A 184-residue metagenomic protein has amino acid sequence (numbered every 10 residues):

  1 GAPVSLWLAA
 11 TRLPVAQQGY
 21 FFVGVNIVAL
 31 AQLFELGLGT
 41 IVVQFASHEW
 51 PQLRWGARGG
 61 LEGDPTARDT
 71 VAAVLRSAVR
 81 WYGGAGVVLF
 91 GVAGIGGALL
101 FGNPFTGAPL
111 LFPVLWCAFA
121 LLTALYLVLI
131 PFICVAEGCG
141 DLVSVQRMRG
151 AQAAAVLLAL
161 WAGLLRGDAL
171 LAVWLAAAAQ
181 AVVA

Functional and structural regions predicted by a protein language model:
G1-H48, Q52, F90, G94 (+1 more regions): Signature of the first transmembrane helix
V4, L30, F34, G83-I95 (+5 more regions): Generic alpha-helical transmembrane segments of integral inner-membrane proteins, especially permease/transport modules
L8-A9, P14, F21, I27 (+9 more regions): Hydrophobic/aromatic residues within transmembrane alpha-helices of membrane transport systems, especially the TMDs
P14-V15, A31-R80, E137-S144: Transmembrane-helix boundary and interhelical linker motifs in polytopic inner-membrane proteins
A16-G19, R76, P113, L142-V143 (+1 more regions): Residues that define the loop-to-transmembrane-helix transition and helix capping in multi-pass membrane transporters
V87, G91-F132, Q146-G150, A154: Alpha-helical transmembrane segments of multi-pass membrane proteins
C117, Q146-A184: Hydrophobic alpha-helical transmembrane segments
T123-R149, W161, R166, L170: Membrane-interface junctions at transmembrane-helix termini in multi-pass inner-membrane proteins
